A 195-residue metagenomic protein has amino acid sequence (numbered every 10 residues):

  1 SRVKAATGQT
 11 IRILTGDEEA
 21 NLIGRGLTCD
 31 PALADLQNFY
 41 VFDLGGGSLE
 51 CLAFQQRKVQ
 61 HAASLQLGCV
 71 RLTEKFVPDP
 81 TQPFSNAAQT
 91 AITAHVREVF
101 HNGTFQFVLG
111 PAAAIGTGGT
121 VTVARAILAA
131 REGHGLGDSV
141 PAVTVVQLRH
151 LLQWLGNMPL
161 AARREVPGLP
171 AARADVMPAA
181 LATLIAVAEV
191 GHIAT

Functional and structural regions predicted by a protein language model:
S1-N38, A53-T195: Helical "lid/coupling" subdomains associated with nucleotide-phosphate turnover
Y40-S48: A generic, well-ordered mixed alpha/beta core segment in the N-terminal half of proteins
